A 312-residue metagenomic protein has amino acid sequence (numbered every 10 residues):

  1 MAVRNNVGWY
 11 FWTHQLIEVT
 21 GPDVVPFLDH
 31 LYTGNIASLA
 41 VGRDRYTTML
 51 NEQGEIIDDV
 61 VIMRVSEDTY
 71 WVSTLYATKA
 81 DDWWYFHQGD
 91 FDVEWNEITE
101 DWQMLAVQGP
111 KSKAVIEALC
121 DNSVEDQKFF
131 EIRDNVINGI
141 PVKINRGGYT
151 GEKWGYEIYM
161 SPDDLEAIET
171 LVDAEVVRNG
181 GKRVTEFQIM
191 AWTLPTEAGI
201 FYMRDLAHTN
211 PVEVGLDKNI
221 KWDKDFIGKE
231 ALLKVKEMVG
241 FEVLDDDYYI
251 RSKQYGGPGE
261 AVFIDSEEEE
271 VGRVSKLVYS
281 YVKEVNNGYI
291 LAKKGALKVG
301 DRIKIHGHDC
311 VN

Functional and structural regions predicted by a protein language model:
M1-L50, E55-I57, E260: Acidic, proline/glycine-enriched N-terminal capping motif
M1-V3, W12, S66-N312: Conserved, structured C-terminal
H30, G34-F91: Well-ordered mid-protein domain cores that form the structural environment of catalytic cofactors
